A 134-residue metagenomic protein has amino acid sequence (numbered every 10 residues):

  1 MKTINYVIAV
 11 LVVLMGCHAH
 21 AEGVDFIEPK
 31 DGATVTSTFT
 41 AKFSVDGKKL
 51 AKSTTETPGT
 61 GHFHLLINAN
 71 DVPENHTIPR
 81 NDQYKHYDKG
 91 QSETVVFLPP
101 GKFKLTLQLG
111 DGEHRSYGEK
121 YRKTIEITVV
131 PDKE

Functional and structural regions predicted by a protein language model:
V7-G16: Bacterial N-terminal signal peptides
A19-T36, E134: Short, compositionally biased P/S/T/A/G/V-rich stretches that sit at domain boundaries
S37, P99-K102: A glycine-anchored, Pro-Gly-centered beta-turn/N-cap motif
S44-T55: Short amphipathic, basic-aromatic surface patches that mediate peripheral association with negatively charged
H62-L66: Beta-strand signatures of extracellular beta-sandwich domains
V72-P73, G110-G118: Short acidic/polar inter-strand loop motif in beta-rich domains
G118-E134: Short beta-strand elements
